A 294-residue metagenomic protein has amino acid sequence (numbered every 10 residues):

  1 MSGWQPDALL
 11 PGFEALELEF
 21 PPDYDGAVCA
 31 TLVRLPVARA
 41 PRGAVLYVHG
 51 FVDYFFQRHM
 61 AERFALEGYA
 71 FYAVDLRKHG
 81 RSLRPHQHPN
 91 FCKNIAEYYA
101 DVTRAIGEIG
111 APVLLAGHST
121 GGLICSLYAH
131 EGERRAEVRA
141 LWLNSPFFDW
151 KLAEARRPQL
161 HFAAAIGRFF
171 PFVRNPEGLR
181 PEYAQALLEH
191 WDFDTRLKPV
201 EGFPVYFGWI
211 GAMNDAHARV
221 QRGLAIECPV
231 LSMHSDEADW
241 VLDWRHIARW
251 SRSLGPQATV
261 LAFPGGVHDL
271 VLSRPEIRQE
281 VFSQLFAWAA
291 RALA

Functional and structural regions predicted by a protein language model:
M1-R39: N-terminal cap/lid segment of alpha/beta-hydrolase-fold proteins
R42-G50: Short beta-strand element of the alpha/beta-hydrolase
H49-Y54, E237: Active-site glycine-rich loops that stabilize anionic/oxyanionic intermediates across multiple enzyme folds
F51-V52, G80-P112, I277-V281: Catalytic nucleophile-loop/oxyanion-hole region of alpha/beta-hydrolase and closely related hydrolase-like folds
D53-A61, A65-H86: Conserved alpha/beta-hydrolase
T120-P204: Alpha/beta-hydrolase-fold enzymes
V173-A262: Serine-hydrolase catalytic core
Q257-A294: Catalytic active-site module of serine/aspartate enzymes centered on a nucleophile-bearing elbow/loop
